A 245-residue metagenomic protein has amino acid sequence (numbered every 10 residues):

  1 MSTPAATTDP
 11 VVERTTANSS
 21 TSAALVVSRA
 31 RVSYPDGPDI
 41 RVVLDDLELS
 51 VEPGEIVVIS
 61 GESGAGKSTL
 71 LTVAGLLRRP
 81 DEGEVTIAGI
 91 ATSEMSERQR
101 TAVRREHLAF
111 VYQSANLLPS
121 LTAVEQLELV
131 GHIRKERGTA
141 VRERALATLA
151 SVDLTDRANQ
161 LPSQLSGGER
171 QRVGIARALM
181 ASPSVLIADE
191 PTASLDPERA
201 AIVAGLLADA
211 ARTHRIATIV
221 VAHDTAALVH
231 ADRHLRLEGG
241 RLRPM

Functional and structural regions predicted by a protein language model:
R41, T92-A109: ABC ATPase NBD coupling module
G83-A91: Conserved ABC transporter NBD signature motif
L121-V130: Short coil-to-helix segment of the ABC ATPase nucleotide-binding domain corresponding to the Q-loop/switch region
L161-L165, E169: Conserved ABC ATPase signature
S182: Conserved catalytic motifs of ABC-family nucleotide-binding domains
L186-D189: Catalytic Walker B motif of ABC-type/P-loop ATPase nucleotide-binding domains
P197-R199: Helix N-cap at the start of a conserved alpha-helix in ABC-type nucleotide-binding domains
